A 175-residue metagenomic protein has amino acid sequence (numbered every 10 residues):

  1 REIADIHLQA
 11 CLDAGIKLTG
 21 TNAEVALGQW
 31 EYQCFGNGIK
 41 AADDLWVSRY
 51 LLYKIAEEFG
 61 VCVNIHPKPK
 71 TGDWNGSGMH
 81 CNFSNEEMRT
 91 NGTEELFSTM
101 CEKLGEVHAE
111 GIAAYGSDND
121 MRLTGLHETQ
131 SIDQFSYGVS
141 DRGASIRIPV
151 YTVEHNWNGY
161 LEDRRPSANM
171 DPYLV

Functional and structural regions predicted by a protein language model:
R1-V175: Glycine-rich, acidic/polar active-site loops that bind/position phosphate-bearing ligands
